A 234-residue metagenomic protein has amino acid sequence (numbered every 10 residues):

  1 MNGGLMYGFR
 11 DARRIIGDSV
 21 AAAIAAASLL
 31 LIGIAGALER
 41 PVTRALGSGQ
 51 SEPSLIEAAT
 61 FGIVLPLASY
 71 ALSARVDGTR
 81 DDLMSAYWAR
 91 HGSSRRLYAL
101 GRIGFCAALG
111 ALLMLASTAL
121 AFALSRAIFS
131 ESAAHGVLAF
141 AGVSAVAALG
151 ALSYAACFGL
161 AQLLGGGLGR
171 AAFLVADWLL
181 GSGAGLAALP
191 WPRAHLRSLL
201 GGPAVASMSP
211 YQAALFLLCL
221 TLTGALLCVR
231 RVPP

Functional and structural regions predicted by a protein language model:
M1-A27: Aromatic- and glycine-rich beta-strand/loop motifs that create alpha-glucan
R14-A22, G167, G202, A206: Membrane-interface junctions
R14-G17, W88-A89, F105-L109: Transmembrane alpha-helical segments and their boundary/interface "anchor" motifs in multi-pass integral membrane
A21, A25, L30-G78, A99-G169 (+2 more regions): Secretory targeting signals
A37-L55, G169-P234: Terminal transmembrane helical anchor/hairpin motif
A71-T79, S153-L163, L189-P203, L222-A225: Juxtamembrane/interfacial segments around transmembrane helices
R80-D81, L163-L164, V229-P234: Cytoplasmic membrane-interface segments at the C-terminal ends of transmembrane helices
Y87-R96: Short helix-to-coil transition segments within interhelical loops that connect adjacent transmembrane helices
